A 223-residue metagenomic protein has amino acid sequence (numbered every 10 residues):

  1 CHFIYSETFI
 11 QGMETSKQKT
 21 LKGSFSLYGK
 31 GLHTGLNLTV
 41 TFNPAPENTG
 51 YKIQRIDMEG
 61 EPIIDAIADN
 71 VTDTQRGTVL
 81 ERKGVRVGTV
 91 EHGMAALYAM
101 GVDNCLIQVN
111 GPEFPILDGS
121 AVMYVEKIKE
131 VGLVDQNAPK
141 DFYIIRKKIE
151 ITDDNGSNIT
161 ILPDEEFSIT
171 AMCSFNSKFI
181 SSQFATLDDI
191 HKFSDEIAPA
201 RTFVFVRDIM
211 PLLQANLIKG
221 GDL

Functional and structural regions predicted by a protein language model:
Y5-D103, Q108-L223: C-terminal regulatory domains involved in ligand/effector binding and gene-expression control
